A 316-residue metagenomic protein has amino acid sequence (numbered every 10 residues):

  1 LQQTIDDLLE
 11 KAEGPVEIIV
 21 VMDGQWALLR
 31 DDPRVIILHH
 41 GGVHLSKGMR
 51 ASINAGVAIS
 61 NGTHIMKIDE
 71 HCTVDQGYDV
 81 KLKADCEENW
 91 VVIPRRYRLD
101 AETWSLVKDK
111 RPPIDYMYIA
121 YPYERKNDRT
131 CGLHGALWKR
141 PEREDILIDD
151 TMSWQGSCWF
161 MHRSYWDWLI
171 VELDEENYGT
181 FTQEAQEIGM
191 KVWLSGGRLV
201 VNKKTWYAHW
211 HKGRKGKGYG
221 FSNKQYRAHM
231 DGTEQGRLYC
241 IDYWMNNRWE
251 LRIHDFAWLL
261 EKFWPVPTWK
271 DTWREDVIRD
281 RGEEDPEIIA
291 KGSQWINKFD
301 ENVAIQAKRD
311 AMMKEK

Functional and structural regions predicted by a protein language model:
I5-P15: Short, acidic, metal-binding catalytic loop of nucleotide-sugar glycosyltransferases
V43-S60: Glycine-rich, basic loop-to-helix element that forms the pyrophosphate-binding segment of sugar-nucleotide handling
R50, D128-F160: A recurrent flexible, glycine/aromatic-enriched loop bordering the glycosyltransferase active site that acts as
I65: Short aromatic/hydrophobic "clamp" motif used to bind/position activated sugar donors
T73, G77-D128: Conserved donor NDP-sugar-binding/catalytic core segment of glycosyltransferases
L82, W159, Y165-L169, N177-T205: A short, conserved alpha-helix in the catalytic core of glycosyltransferases
R95, R198-H211, G220-N223: Catalytic beta-strand/loop signature of glycosyltransferases that borders the donor
T151-F160, G216-K316: Terminal low-complexity segments of carbohydrate-biosynthetic enzymes
